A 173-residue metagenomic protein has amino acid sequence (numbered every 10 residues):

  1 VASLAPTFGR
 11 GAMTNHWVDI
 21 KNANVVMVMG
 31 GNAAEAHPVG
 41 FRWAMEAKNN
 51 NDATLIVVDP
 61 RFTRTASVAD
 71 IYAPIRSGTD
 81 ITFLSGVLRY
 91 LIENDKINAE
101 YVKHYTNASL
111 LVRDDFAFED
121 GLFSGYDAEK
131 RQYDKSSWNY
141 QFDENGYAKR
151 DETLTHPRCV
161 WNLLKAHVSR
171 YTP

Functional and structural regions predicted by a protein language model:
V1-N22: Anionic-ligand anchoring segments at beta-strand to alpha-helix junctions in alpha/beta enzyme folds, i.e., glycine
H16-V25, A47, H167-R170: Glycine-rich phosphate/diphosphate-binding loops that line cofactor/substrate pockets in enzymes
V26-A34: The substrate-binding groove and active-site-proximal loops of carbohydrate-active enzymes, especially glycoside
G31, V58-P60, S77: Cofactor-binding loop segments of dinucleotide-utilizing enzymes, especially the Rossmann-like FAD- and NAD(P)+-binding
A33-R42: Glycine/threonine-rich flexible loop motifs
A47-L55: A short helix->loop->beta-strand "cap" motif at the edges of active sites that frequently abuts
T63-P173: Long, well-ordered, tryptophan-enriched scaffold segments
